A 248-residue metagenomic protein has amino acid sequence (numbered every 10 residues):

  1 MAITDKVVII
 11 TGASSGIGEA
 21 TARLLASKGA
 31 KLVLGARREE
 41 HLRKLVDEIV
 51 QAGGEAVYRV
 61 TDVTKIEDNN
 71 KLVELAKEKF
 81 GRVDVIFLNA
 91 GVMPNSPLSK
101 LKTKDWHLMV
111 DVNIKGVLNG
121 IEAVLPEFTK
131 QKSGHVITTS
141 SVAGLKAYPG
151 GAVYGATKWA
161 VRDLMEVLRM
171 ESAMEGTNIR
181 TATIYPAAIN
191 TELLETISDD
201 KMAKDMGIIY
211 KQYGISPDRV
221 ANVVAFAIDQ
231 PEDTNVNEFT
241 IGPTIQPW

Functional and structural regions predicted by a protein language model:
S14-S15: Conserved glycine-rich cofactor-binding loop
K28-L45: Conserved glycine-rich Rossmann-like NAD(P)H-binding loop of the short-chain dehydrogenase/reductase
E39-E40, V60-K71, T103: The beta1-alpha1 cofactor-binding region of Rossmann-like NAD(H)/NADP(H)-dependent oxidoreductases
P97-L98, D105-H107: Substrate-binding pocket helix/loop in short-chain dehydrogenase/reductase
I121, T157: Active-site helix of classical SDR
S141: Residue(s) in the substrate-gating loop at a strand-loop-helix junction that position the organic substrate next
I179, T183-I184, A203-W248: C-terminal helical subdomain
